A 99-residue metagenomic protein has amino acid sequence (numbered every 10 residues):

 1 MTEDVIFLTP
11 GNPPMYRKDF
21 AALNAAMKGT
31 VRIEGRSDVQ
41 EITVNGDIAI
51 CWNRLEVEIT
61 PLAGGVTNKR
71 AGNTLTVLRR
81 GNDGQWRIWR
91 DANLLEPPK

Functional and structural regions predicted by a protein language model:
T2-N45, R54, V66-K69: A solvent-exposed, acidic/Ser-Thr-rich amphipathic alpha-helical stretch
D4, I59, L95-E96: Feature marks short, surface-exposed loop/turn motifs that line or immediately flank catalytic pockets and channel
I42-A49, G65, R79-Q85: A short, structured loop/turn motif at beta-sheet edges
W52-N53, R90: Short beta-strand segments
N53-T60: Generic short beta-strand segments
P61-G64, P98-K99: A short, polar/proline- and glycine-enriched secondary-structure boundary/capping micro-motif
A71-K99: Short beta-strand edge/turn micro-motifs at domain boundaries
